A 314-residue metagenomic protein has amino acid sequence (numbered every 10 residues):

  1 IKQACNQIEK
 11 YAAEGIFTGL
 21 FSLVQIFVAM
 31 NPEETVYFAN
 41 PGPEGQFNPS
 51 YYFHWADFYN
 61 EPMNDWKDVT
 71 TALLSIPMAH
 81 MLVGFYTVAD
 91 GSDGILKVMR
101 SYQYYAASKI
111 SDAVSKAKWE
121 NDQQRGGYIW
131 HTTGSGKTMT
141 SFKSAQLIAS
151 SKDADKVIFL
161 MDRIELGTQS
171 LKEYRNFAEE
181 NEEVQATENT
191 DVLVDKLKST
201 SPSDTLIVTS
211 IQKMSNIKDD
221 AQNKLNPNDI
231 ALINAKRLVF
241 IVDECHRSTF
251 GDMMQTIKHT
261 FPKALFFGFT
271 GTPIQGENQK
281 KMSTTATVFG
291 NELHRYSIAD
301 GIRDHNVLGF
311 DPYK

Functional and structural regions predicted by a protein language model:
I1-K156, E165, Q169-N181, P202 (+2 more regions): ATP-dependent helicase/translocase motor core
A4, I8-Y11, A39-N40, I211-K314: Signature of the SF2 helicase/ATPase Hel1-core->accessory helical subdomain module
G19-L20, E120-R125, D153-V157, E182-T187 (+1 more regions): Flexible phosphate/Mg2+-sensing switch loops adjacent to catalytic phosphate-binding sites
S144, E173, N189-K196, N226-N228 (+2 more regions): Short beta-alpha junctions and helix-cap segments that line functional grooves
F159, L206-T209, F240: Hydrophobic positions in the central parallel beta-sheet of the AAA+
I164, A186-K196, I211-N216: Conserved helicase motor
T190-I207, L232: Conserved motor-coupling elements within RecA-like helicase/translocase cores
